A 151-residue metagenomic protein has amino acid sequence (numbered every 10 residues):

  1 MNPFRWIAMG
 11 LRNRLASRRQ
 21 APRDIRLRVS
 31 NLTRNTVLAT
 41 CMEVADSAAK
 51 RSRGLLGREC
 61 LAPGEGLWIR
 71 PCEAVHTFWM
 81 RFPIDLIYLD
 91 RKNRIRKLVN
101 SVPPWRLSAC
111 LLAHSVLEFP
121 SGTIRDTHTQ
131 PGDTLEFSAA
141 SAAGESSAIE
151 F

Functional and structural regions predicted by a protein language model:
N2-F151: Compact, glycine-rich, soluble single-domain proteins
